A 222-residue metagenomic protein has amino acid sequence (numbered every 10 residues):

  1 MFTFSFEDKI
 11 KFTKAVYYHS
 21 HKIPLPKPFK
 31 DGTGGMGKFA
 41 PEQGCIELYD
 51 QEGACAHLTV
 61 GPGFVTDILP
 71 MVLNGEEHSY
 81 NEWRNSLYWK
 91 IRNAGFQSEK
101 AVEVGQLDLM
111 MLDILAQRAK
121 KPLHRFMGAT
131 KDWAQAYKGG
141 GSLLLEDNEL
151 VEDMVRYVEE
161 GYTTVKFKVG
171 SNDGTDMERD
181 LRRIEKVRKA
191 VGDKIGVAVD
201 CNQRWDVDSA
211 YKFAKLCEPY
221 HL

Functional and structural regions predicted by a protein language model:
F2-E52, H57, D67: Structured beta-strand/loop patches that form or line metal/cofactor-binding pockets in enzymes
F4, T13, Y49-A119: Metal- or metallocofactor-binding catalytic centers and their adjacent structured scaffolds across diverse enzyme
Y18, G61, G139-G141: Structured loops at beta-to-helix junctions and adjacent beta-edge loops in soluble globular domains
F39-P41, V102, A129: Short coil/turn motifs at beta-sheet boundaries
C45, D113, M154: Short glycine-/small-residue-rich flexible loop motifs, especially phosphate/cofactor-binding loops
D108-L143: Glycine-rich, aromatic-flanked loop segments that form ligand/cofactor-binding clefts across common enzyme folds
W133-L222: Metal-dependent enolase-superfamily TIM-barrel catalytic cores that perform enediolate-based chemistry
